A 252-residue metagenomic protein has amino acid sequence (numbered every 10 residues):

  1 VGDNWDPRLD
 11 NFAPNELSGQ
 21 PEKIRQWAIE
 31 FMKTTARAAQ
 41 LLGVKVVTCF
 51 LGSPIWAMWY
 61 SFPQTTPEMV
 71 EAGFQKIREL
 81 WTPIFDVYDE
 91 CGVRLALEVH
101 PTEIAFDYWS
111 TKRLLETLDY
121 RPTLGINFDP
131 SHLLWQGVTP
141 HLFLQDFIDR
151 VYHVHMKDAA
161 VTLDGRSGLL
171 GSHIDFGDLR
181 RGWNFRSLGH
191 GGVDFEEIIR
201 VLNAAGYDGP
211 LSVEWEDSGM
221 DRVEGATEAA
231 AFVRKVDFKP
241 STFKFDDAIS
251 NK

Functional and structural regions predicted by a protein language model:
V1-D6, V47-I55, M156-L170: Short, solvent-exposed beta-strand-terminating loops
W5-G125, D247: Active-site acidic/histidine proton-transfer and metal-coordination neighborhood in alpha/beta enzyme cores
W27-R37, Q136-L144, F195-I198: Short, acidic/polar
A39, V44, V151, Y207-D208: A structural motif
V47, L95, V154, P210-L211: Hydrophobic residues within beta-strands of alpha/beta enzymes
E71-G192, S241-F245: Acidic/histidine-rich catalytic cores of soluble enzymes
S212-R222: A short, acidic, flexible beta-alpha connecting loop/helix-capping segment that sits on the rim of active
R222-F243: C-terminal helical cap(s) of enzyme catalytic domains, especially alpha/beta-barrels
